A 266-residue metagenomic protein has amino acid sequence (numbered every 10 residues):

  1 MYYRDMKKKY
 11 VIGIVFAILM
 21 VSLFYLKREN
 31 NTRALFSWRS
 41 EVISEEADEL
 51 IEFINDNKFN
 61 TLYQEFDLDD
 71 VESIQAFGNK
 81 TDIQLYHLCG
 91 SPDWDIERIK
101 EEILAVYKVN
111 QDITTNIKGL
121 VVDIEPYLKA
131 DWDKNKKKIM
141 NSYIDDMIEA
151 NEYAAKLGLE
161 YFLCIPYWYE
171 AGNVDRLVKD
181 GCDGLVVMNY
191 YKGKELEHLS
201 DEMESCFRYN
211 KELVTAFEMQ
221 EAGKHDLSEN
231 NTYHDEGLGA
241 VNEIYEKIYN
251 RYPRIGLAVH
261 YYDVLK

Functional and structural regions predicted by a protein language model:
Y2-A17: N-terminal Sec-pathway targeting helices
L23-L68, F162-Y167, G256-L265: Boundary/entry segment of secreted carbohydrate-active catalytic domains
W38, Q84-W94, I144-N173, E212-G223 (+1 more regions): Aromatic-lined carbohydrate-recognition surfaces of secreted/lumenal glycan-active proteins
S40-N55, R98-I113, Y169-V178, L199 (+1 more regions): Short, acidic/polar
L50-F53, T61-S91, K134-Y161: Aromatic-lined substrate-binding rim segments of carbohydrate-active enzymes
F59, Q64-D67, L128, A171-S200: Aromatic- and acid-rich polysaccharide-binding/catalytic face of secreted or lumenal carbohydrate-active enzymes
Y63-F66, V106-M140, I255-V259: Active-site groove signature of glycoside hydrolases
K192, E212-K266: Substrate-binding cleft of secreted/luminal carbohydrate-active enzymes
